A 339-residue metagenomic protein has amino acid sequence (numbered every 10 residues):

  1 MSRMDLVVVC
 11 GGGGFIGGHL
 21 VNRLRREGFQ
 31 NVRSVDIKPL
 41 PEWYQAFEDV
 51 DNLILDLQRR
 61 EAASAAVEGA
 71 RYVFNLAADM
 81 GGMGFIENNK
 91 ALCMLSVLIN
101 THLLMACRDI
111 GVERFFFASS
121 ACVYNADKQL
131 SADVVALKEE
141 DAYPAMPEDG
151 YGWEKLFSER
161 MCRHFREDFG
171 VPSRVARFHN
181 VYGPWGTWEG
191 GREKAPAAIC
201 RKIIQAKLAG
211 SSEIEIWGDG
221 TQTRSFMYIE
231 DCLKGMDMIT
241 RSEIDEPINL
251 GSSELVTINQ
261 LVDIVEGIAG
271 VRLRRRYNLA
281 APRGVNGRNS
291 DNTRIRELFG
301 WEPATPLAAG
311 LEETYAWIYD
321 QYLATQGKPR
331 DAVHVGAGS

Functional and structural regions predicted by a protein language model:
V7-E27: N-terminal Rossmann NAD(P)H-binding glycine-rich loop of SDR-like oxidoreductase domains
E27, Q205-S339: C-terminal substrate-binding subdomain of Rossmann-fold SDR/epimerase-dehydratase oxidoreductases
F29-P39: Conserved glycine-rich Rossmann-like NAD(P)H-binding loop of the short-chain dehydrogenase/reductase
V50, L57-S96: NAD(P)H-binding glycine-rich loop region in Rossmannoid oxidoreductase-like domains and their noncatalytic homologs
N75, T101-E148: Conserved Rossmann-fold NAD(P)-dependent oxidoreductase catalytic core, especially the SDR/UDP-sugar
S96, Y151, K155: Active-site YXXXK catalytic motif of short-chain dehydrogenase/reductase
S119-S120, E159-P184, C200, L208 (+1 more regions): Conserved beta-loop-beta element that borders a ligand/cofactor-binding pocket
V123-N125, D149-G150, R174-P196, T223: Flexible, glycine-rich beta-alpha linker
